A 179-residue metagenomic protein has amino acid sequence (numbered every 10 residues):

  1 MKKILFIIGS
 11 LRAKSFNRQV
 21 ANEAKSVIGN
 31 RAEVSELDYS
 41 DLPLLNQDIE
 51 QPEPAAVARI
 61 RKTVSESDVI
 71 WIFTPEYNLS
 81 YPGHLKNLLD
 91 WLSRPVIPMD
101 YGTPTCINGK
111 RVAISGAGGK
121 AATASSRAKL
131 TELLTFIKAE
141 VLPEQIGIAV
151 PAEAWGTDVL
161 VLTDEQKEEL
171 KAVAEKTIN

Functional and structural regions predicted by a protein language model:
K2-R31: N-terminal beta1-alpha1 ligand-phosphate binding loop
L5, E140-N179: Glycine-rich phosphate/pyrophosphate-binding loop and the adjoining helix
G29-S35, A139: A generic structural motif
L37-A55, A154-V159: N-terminal beta-loop-helix "entrance" segment that forms/cooperates in small-molecule cofactor or anionic ligand
A56-I137: Helix-loop-strand module that forms the ligand-binding subsite of alpha/beta enzymes
